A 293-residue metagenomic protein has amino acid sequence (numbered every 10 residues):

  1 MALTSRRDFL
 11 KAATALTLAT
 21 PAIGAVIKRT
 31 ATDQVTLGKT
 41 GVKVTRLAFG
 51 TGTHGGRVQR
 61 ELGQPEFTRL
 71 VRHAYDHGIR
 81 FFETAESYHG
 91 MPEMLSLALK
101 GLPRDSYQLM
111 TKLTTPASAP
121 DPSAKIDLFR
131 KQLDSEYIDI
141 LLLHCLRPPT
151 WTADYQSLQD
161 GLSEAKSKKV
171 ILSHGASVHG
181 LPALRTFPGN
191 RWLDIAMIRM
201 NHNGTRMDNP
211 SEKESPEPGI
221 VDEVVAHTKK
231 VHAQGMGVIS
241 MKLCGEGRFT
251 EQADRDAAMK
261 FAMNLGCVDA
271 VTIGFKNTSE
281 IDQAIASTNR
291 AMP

Functional and structural regions predicted by a protein language model:
A2-S106, S167, H202, F261 (+1 more regions): N-terminal binding-site loop/beta-alpha segment at the start of enzyme catalytic domains that lines or forms
L37, F49, F82, L109 (+4 more regions): Conserved, mostly hydrophobic/aromatic
K39-G41, S96-R104, R130-S135, P188-R191 (+1 more regions): Acidic (Asp/Glu)-rich catalytic clusters
T53-Q64, K112-P120, F249-E251: Active-site mouth loops of central-metabolism enzymes
E61-H73, A119-Q132, G180-R185, D254-F261: Short, acidic/polar
S106-S118, L141-C145: A short, structured active-site edge motif that brings together acidic residues
L133-P149: Active-site groove signature of glycoside hydrolases
L146-P293: Beta/alpha (TIM)-barrel catalytic core signal, keyed to glycine-rich beta->alpha loops juxtaposed to Asp/Glu that bind
